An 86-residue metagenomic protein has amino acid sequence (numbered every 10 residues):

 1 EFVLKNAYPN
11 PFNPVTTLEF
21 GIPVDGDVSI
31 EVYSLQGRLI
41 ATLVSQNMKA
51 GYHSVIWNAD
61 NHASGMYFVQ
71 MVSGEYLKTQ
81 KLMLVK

Functional and structural regions predicted by a protein language model:
E1-Y8, F12-K86: C-terminal outer-membrane/trafficking sorting elements
